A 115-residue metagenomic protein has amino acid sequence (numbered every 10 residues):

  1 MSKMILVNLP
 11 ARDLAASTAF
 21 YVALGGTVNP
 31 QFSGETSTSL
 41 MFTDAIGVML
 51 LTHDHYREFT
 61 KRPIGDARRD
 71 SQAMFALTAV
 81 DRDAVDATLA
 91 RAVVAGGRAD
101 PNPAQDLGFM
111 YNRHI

Functional and structural regions predicted by a protein language model:
K3-V7, R69-F75: Short amphipathic alpha-helical segments
N8-R57: Core segments of cupin and vicinal oxygen chelate
A11, L77-V80: Short beta-strand-to-loop capping motifs
L14, R82-D83: Residues at or immediately preceding the N-termini of alpha-helices
F20, D83-L89: Short amphipathic alpha-helices within nucleic acid-binding modules
E35-S37, Q72, M110-N112: Short hydrophobic/aromatic beta-strand or adjacent loop that forms the aromatic wall/cage of a ligand/substrate-binding
L40, V48, L89-I115: Vicinal oxygen chelate
F59-G65: Short beta-strand/turn micro-motifs at beta-sheet edges
